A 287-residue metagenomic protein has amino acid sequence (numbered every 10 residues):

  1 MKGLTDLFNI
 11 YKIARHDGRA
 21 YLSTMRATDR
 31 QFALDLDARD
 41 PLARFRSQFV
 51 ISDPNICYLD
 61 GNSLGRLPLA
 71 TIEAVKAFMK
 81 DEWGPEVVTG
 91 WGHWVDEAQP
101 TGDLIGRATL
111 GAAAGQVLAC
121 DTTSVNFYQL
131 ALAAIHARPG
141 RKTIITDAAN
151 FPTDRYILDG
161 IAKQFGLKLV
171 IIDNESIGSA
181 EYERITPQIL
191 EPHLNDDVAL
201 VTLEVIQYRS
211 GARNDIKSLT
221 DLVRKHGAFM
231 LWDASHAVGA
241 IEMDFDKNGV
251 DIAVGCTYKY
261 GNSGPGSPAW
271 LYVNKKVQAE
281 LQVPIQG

Functional and structural regions predicted by a protein language model:
G3-G287: Pyridoxal 5′-phosphate
